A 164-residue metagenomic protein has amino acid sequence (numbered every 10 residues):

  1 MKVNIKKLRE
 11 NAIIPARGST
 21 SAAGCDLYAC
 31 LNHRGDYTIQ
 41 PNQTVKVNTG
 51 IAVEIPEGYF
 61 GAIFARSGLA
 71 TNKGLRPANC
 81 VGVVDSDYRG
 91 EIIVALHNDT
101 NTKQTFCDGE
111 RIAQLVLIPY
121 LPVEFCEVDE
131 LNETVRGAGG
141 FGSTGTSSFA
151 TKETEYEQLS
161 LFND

Functional and structural regions predicted by a protein language model:
M1-D164: DUTPase catalytic domain/fold
